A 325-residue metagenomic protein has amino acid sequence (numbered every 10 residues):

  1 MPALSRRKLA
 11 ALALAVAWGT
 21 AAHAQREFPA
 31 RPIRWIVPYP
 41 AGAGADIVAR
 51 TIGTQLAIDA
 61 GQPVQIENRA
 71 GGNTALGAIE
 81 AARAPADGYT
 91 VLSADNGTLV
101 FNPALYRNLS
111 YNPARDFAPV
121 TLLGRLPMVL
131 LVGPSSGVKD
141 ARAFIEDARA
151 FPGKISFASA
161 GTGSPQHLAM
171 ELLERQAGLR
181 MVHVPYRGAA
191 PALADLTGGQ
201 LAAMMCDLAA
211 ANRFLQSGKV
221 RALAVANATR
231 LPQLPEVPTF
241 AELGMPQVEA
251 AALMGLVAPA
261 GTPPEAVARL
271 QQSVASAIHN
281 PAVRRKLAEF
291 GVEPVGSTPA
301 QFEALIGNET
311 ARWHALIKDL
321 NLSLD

Functional and structural regions predicted by a protein language model:
M1-A13: N-terminal secretory signal peptides and thylakoid transit peptides that target proteins across membranes
A13, P32, N68, N73 (+13 more regions): Conserved functional loop/turn residues at catalytic and ligand-binding sites
A17-A21: N-terminal signal peptide c-region/cleavage motif recognized by signal peptidases
A24-R115, K154, G178-A202, G296 (+1 more regions): N-terminal (or domain-start) structured segment
F28-P32, Q176-L179, P264-D325: An extracytoplasmic/periplasmic, membrane-proximal ligand-sensing/linker region
R83-Y89, A104-P191, F240, L253-K286: Hinge/capping helix and adjacent helix->loop/strand transition within the periplasmic-binding protein
S93-T98, N102, S159, A189 (+4 more regions): Beta->alpha turn/N-cap motifs
R125, A211-H279, A311: C-terminal lobe and pocket-closing loops of periplasmic/extracytoplasmic Venus-flytrap solute-binding proteins
